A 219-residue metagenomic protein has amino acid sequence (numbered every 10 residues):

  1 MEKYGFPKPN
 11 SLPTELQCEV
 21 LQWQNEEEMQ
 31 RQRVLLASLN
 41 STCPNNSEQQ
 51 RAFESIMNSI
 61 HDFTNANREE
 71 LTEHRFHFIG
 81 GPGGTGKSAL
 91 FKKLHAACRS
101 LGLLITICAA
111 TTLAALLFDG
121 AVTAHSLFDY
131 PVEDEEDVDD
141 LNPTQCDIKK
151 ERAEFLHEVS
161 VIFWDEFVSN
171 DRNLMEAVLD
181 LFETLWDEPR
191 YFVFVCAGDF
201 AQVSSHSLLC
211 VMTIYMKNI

Functional and structural regions predicted by a protein language model:
M1-I219: Conserved ATP-binding/catalytic motifs of P-loop helicase motor domains
